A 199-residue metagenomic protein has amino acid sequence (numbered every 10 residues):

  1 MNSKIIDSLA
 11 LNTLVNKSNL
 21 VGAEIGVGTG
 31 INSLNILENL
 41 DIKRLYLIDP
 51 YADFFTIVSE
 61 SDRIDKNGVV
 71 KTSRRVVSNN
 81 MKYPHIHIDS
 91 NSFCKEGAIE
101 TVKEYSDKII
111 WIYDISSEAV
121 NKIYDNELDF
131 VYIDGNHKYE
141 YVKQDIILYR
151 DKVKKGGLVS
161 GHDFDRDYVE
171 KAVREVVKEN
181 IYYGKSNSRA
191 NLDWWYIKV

Functional and structural regions predicted by a protein language model:
M1-D7: Conserved SAM-binding loop and adjacent beta-strand
D7-V199: S-adenosylmethionine/decaboxylated-SAM
